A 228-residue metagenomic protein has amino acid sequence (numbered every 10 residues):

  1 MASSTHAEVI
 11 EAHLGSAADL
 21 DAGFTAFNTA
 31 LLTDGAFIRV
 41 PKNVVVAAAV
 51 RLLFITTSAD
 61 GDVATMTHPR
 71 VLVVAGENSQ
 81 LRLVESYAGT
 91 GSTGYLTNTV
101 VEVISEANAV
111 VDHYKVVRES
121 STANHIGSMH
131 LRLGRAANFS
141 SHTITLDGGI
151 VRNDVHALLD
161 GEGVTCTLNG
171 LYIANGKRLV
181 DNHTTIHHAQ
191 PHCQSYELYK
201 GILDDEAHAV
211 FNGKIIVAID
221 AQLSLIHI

Functional and structural regions predicted by a protein language model:
A2-I226: Conserved beta-strand/loop scaffold segments within soluble protein domains that form the structured core and edges
